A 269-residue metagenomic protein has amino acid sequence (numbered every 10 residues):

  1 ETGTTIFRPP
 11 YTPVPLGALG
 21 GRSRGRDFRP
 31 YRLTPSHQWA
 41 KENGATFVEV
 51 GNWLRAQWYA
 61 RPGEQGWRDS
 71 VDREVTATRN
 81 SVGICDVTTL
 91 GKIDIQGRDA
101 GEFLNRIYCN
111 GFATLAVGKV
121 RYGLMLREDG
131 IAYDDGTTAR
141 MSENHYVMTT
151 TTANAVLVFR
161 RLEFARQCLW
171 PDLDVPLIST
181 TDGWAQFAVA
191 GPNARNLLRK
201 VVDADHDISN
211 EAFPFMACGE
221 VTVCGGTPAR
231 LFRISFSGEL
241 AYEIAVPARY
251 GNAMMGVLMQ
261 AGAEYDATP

Functional and structural regions predicted by a protein language model:
E1-P269: Glycine/proline-enriched, intrinsically flexible loops and inter-domain linkers
